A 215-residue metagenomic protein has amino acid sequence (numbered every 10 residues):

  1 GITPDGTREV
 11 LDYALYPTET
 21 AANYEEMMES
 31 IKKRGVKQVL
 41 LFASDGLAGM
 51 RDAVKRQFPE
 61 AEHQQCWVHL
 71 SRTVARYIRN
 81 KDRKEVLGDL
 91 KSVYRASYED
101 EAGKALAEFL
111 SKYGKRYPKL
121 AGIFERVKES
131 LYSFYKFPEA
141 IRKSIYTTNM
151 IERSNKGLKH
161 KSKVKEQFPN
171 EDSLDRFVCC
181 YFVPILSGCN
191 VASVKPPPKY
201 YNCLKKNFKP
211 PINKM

Functional and structural regions predicted by a protein language model:
G1-A43, A48, D52, Q57-E60 (+1 more regions): RNase H-like nuclease fold core
R8, F42-D45, V54, H69 (+5 more regions): Mobile genetic element proteins and their domesticated derivatives, centered on retroelements and DNA transposons
Y16-T20, F42, C66, I78 (+3 more regions): A generic short alpha-helical patch detector that favors 3-5-residue windows in or near N-terminal regions
Q38, E62, R142-Y146: A generic hydrophobic-helix recognition signal that picks specific residues within alpha-helical hydrophobic
L41-A48, A53-K91: Conserved beta-strand -> loop -> alpha-helix junction used to position metal-binding or nucleic-acid-contacting
S92-M215: Acidic/histidine-rich catalytic cores and adjacent linkers of DNA breakage/strand-transfer/modification proteins
